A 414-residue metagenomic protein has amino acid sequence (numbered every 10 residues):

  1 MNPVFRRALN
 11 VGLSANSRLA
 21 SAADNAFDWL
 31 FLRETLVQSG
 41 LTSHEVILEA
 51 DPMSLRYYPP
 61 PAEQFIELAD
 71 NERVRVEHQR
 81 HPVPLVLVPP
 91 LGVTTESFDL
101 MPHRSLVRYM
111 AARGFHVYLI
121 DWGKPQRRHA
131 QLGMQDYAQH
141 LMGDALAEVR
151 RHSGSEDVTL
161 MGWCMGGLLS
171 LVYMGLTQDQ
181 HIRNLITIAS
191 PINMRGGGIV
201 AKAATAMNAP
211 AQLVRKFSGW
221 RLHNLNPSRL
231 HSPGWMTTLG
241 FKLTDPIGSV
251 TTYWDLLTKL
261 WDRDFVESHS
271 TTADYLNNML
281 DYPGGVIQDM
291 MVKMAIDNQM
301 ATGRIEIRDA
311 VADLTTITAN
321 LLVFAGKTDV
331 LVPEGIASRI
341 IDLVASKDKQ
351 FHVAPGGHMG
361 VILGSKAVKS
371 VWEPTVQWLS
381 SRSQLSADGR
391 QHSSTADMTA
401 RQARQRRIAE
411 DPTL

Functional and structural regions predicted by a protein language model:
M1-N16, R151, S155, S170-Y282: Alpha/beta-hydrolase-fold enzymes
G40-Q126: Short, surface-exposed "cap/lid" segments of acyl-processing enzymes
L132-H152: Alpha/beta-hydrolase active-site loop
M161-G166, S170: Gly/Ala-rich beta-loop-alpha elbow adjacent to hydrolase catalytic centers
N298, T328-V332: Acidic catalytic loop of the alpha/beta-hydrolase fold
I317, V323-A325, D329: Short beta-strand/loop motif that positions the catalytic acidic residue of the alpha/beta-hydrolase fold
L331, G356-S370: Catalytic histidine-centered segment of alpha/beta-hydrolase-like enzymes
A337, D342-M359: Catalytic histidine neighborhood in serine/cysteine hydrolases with alpha/beta-hydrolase-type architecture
